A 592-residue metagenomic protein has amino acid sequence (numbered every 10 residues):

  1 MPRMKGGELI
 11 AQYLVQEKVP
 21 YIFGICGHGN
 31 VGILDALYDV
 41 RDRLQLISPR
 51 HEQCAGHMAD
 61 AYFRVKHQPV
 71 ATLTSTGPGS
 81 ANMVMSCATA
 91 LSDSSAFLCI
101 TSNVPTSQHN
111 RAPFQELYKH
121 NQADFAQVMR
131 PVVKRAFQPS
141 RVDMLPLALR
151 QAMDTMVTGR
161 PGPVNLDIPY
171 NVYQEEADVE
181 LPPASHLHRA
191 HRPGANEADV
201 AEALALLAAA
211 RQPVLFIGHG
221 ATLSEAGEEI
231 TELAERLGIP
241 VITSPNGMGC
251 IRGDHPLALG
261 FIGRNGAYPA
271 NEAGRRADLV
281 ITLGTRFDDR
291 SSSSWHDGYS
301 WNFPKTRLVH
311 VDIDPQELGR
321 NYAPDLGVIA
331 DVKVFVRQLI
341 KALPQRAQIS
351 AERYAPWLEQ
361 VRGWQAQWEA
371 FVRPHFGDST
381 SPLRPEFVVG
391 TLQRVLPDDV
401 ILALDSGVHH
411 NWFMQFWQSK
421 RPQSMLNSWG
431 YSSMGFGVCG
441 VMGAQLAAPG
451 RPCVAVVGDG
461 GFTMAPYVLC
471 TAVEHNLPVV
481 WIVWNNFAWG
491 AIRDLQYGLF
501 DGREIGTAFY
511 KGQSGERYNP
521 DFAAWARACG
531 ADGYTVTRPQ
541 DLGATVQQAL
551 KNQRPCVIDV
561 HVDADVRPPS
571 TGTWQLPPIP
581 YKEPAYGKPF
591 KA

Functional and structural regions predicted by a protein language model:
M1-R353, T391, V395-D398, T471 (+7 more regions): N-terminal alpha/beta PP-like core and its mobile active-site loop of ThDP/TPP-dependent enzymes
G7-A11, V15-V19, I33-Y38, R362-A444: Active-site diphosphate/adenylate-binding microenvironment
Q108-H120, N271-R276, R320-N321, G327-I329 (+2 more regions): Thiamine diphosphate
L145, Q348-E369: Internal, active-site/partner-interface "lid" segment
N165-Q174, W357-A366, D563-V566, W574-Q575: A short, charged, Gly/Pro-tolerant segment at domain boundaries
D167, A403-D405, D559: Short beta-strand segments
G218-L223, G377-D378, G458-G460: Conserved short loop/turn motifs at secondary-structure junctions
H310, A403, V456-V457: Generic enzyme active-site microenvironment
